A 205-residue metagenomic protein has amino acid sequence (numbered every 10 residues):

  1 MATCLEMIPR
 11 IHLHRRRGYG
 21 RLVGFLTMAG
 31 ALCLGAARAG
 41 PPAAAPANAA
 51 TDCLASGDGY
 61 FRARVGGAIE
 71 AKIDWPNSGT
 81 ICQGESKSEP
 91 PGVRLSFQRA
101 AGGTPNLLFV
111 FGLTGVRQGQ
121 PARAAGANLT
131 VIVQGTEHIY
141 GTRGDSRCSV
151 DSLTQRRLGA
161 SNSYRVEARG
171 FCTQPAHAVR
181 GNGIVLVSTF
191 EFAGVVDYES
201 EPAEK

Functional and structural regions predicted by a protein language model:
M1-Y19: N-terminal secretory signal peptides that target proteins for export/translocation
V23-C33: Bacterial N-terminal signal peptides
L26-T27, A37, P42: Cleavable N-terminal signal peptides
G40-G144: An ectodomain-focused feature that recognizes extracytoplasmic/extracellular
P121-V196: Acidic, glycine-rich flexible loop segments
E199-K205: Acidic/polar low-complexity flexible segments
